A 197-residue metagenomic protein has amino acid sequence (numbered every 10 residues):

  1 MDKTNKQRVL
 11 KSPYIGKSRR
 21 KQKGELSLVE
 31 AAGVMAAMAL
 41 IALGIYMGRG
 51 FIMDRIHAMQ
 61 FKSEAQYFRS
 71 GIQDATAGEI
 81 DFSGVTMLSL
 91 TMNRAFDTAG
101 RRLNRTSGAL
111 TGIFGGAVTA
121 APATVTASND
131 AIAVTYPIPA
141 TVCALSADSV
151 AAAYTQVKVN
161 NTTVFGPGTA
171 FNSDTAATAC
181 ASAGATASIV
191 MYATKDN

Functional and structural regions predicted by a protein language model:
D2-H57, F61: N-terminal single-pass transmembrane signal-anchor helix
L43, G50-L88, R94: Membrane-proximal N-terminal amphipathic helix
G48, Y67, V142-L145: Generic detector of isolated residues embedded in canonical secondary-structure elements
A77-N197: Periplasmic/extracellular, small/polar-rich flexible segments of pilin-like filament-forming proteins
